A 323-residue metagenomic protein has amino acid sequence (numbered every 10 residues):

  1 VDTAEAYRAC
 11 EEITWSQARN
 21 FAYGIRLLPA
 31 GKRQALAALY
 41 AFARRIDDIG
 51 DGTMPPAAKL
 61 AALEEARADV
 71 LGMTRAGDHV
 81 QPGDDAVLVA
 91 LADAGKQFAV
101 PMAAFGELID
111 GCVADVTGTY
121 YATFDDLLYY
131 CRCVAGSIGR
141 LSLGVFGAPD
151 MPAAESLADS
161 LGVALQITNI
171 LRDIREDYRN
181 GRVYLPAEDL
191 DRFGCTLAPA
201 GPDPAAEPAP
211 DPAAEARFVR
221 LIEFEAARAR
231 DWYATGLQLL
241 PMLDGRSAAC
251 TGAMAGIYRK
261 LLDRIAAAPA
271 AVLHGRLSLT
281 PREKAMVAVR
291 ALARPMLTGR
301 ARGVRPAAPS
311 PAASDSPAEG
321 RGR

Functional and structural regions predicted by a protein language model:
V1-A164, L171, R175-R323: Catalytic cores of Mg2+-dependent Asp-rich isoprenoid enzymes
